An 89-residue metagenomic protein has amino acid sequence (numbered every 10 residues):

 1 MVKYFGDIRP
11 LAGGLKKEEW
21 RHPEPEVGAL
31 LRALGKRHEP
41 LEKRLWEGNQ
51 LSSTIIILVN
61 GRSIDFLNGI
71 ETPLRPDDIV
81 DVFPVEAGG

Functional and structural regions predicted by a protein language model:
M1-G88: Ubiquitin-like/PB1-type beta-grasp interaction modules and other compact soluble beta-rich domains
